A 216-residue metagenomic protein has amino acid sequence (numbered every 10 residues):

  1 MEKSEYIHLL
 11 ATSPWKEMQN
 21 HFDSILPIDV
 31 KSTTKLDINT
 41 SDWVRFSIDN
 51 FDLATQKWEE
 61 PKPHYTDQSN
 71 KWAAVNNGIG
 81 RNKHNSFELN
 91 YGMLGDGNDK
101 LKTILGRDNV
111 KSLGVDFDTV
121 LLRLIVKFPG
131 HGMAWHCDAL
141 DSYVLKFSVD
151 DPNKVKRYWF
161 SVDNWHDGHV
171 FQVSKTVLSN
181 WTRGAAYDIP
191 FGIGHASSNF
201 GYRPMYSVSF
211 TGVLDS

Functional and structural regions predicted by a protein language model:
M1-D118, R123: Non-heme Fe(II)/2-oxoglutarate
D99-V110, M133-L145: Short acidic (Asp/Glu) patches
S112-D116, S148-P152, S179, S198-F200: A general structural signal for short secondary-structure junctions and capping/turn motifs
V115-D141: A short glycine-rich, His/Asp/Glu-containing loop-to-beta-strand
V120, K154-K156, P204: Residues that flank catalytic or metal-binding motifs in active/ligand-binding sites
I125-F128, L145-D167, T211: Short, conserved beta-strand element in jelly-roll/cupin
H136, D141, D151, G194-A196: Histidine-centered active-site/metal-ligand motif
S161-S216: Catalytic core of Fe(II)/2-oxoglutarate
